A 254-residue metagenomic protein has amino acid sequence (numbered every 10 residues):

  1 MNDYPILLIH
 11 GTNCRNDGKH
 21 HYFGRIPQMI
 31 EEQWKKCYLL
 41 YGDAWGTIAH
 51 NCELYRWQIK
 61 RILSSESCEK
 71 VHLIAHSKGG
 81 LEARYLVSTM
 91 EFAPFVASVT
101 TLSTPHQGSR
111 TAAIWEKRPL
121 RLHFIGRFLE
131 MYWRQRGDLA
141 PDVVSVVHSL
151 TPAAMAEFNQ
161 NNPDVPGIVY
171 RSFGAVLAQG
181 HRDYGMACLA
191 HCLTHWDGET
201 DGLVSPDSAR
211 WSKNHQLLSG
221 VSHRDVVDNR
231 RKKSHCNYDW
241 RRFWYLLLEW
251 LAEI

Functional and structural regions predicted by a protein language model:
M1-K70: Active-site catalytic motif of lipid deacylating hydrolases and related acyltransferases
Y4, K35, E69, P94-A97 (+2 more regions): A structural micro-motif
L7, Y38, T100, R171-F173 (+1 more regions): Hydrophobic/aromatic beta-strand patches that form the interior of the parallel beta-sheet core in alpha/beta enzyme
H10, C37, E53-N159: Serine-dependent carboxylesterase/thioesterase catalytic core of lipase-like alpha/beta-hydrolase/SGNH enzymes
T12-C14, A44-W45, G80, P105-Q107 (+3 more regions): Short, solvent-exposed loop/turn segments at secondary-structure junctions
Y22, N51-L54, V146, L150-A154 (+1 more regions): Soluble or luminal CAZymes and related metallo-dependent hydrolases
F23-I26, T89-F92, E116-P119, L189 (+1 more regions): Glycine-rich, phosphate-binding/catalytic loops in enzymes
P163-I254: C-terminal catalytic-base region of ester-bond hydrolases, centering on the histidine of the charge-relay
